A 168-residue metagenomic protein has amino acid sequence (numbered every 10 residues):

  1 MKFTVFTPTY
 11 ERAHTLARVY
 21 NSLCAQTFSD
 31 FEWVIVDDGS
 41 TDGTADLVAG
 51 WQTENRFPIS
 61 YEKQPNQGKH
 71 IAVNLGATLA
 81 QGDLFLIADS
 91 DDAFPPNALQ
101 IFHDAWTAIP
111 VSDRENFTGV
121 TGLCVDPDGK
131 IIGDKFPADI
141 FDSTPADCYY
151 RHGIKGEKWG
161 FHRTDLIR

Functional and structural regions predicted by a protein language model:
M1-R168: Nucleotide-sugar donor-binding/catalytic module of glycosyltransferases that assemble extracellular/cell-envelope
